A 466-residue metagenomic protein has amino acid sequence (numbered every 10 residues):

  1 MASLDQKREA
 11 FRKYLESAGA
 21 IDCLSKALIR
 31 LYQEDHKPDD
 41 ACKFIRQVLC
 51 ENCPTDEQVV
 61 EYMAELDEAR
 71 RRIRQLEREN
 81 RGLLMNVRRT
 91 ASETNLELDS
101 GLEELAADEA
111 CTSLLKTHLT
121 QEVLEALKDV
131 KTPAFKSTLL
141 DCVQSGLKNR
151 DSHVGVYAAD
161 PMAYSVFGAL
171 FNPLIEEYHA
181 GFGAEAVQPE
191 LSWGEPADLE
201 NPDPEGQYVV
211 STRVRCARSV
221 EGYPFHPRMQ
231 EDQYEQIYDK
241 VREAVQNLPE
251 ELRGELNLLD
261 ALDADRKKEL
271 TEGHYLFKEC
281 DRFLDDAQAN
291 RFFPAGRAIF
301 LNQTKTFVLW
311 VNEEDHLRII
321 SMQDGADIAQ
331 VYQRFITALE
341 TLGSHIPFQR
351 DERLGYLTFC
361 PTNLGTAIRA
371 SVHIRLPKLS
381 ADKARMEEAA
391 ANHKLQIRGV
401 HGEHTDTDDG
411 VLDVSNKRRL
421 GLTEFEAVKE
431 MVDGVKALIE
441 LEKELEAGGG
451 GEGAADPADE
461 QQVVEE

Functional and structural regions predicted by a protein language model:
M1-F44: N-terminal globular core domains of eukaryotic regulatory proteins
A18, E34, V48, N86 (+2 more regions): Structured beta-strand/turn binding interfaces of compact recognition modules in eukaryotic regulators
A27-R81: Long, amphipathic alpha-helical segments that form or neighbor coiled-coils/leucine zippers used for dimerization
D56, R89-T94: Extended coiled-coil stalks that mediate oligomerization/self-association in large scaffolding, tethering, and adaptor
E93-G355, C360-L364, I368-R369, S380-E466: Long, Pro/Ser/Thr-rich low-complexity/intrinsically disordered regulatory tracts in eukaryotic proteins
S371-I374: DPxDG-like acidic metal-binding loop motif
